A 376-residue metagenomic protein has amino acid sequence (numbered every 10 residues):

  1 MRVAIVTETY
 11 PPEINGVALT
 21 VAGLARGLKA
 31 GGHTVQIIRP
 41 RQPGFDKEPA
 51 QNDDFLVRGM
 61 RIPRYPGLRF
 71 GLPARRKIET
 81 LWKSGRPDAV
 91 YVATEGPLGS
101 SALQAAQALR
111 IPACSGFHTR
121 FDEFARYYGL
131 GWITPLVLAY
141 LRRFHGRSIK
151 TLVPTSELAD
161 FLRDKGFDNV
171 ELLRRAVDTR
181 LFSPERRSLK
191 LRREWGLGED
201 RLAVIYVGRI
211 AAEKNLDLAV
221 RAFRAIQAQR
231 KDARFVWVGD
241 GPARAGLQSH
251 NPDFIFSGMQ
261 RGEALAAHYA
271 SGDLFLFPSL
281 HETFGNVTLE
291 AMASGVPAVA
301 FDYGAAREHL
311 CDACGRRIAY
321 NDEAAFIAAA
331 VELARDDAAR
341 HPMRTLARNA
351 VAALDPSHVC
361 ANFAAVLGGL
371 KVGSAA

Functional and structural regions predicted by a protein language model:
R39, L56-R58, L138-R187: Donor nucleotide-sugar binding/catalytic pocket of nucleotide-sugar-dependent glycosyltransferases
W82, M259-Q260, A267-G272, F363: Short alpha-helical donor nucleotide-sugar binding micro-motif in glycosyltransferases
F124, L172, L289, Y303-I318: Short acidic/histidine- and often glycine-rich active-site loop of Leloir-type glycosyltransferases that engages
L197-K214, V220-R224: Conserved donor-binding/catalytic core segment of Leloir-type glycosyltransferases
R244-A264: Nucleotide-activated donor-binding/catalytic signature segment of Leloir-type glycosyltransferases, i.e., the conserved
L280: Aromatic "clamp/platform" in nucleotide-sugar-dependent glycosyltransferases that forms part of the donor/acceptor
P297-A300: Short hydrophobic beta-strand element within catalytic cores of glycosyltransferases and related nucleotide-activated
D312, R316-A324, E332-D337: Conserved acidic donor-binding segment of nucleotide-sugar-dependent glycosyltransferases
